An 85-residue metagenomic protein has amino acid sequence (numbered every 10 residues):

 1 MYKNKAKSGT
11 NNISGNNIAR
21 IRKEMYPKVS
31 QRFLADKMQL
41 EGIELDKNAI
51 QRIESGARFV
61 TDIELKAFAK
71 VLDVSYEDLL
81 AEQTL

Functional and structural regions predicted by a protein language model:
M1-P27: A short, Lys/Arg-rich alpha-helix, primarily the initiator
Y2-G9, K70, D78-L85: Short, charged recognition helix plus adjacent turn of helix-turn-helix-like nucleic-acid-binding domains
N16, R32, N48, D62-K66: Short alpha-helical elements of helix-turn-helix
N17, I21, F33, K37-E41 (+1 more regions): Generic non-transmembrane alpha-helical segments
P27-R52: Short alpha-helical DNA-recognition segment
K37, T61-D78: DNA major-groove recognition helix of helix-turn-helix/homeodomain DNA-binding modules
E54, E64, Q83: DNA major-groove recognition helix of helix-turn-helix
